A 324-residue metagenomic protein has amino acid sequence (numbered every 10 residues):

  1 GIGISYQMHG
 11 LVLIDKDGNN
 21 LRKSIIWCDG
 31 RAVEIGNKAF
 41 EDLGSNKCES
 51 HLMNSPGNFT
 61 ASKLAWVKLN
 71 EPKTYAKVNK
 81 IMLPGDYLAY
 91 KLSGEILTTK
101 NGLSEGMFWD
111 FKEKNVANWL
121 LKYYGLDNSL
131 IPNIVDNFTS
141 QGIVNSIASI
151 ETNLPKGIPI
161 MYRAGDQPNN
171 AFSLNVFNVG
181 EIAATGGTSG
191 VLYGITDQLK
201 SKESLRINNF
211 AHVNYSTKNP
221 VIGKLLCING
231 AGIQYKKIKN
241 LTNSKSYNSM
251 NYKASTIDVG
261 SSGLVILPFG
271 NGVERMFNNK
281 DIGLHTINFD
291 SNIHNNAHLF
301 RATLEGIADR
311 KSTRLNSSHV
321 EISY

Functional and structural regions predicted by a protein language model:
G1-K23, E34, K38, S50 (+3 more regions): N-terminal glycine/serine-rich phosphate-binding loop of ATP-dependent small-molecule kinases, especially carbohydrate
Q7, Q141, G272: Active-site neighborhoods of enzyme catalytic cores
R22, G102-F108: Glycine-rich phosphate-binding loop of ATP-grasp-fold ATP-dependent ligases
D29: Carbohydrate-associated surface elements
V33, F40-L97, M107-N118, K122-G125 (+3 more regions): Active-site core segments that coordinate phosphate-bearing ligands/cofactors across diverse enzyme families
Y124-N137: A conserved helix-loop-beta module that forms one wall/lid of the active-site cleft in ATP-utilizing catalytic domains
N137-I143: Gly/charged, well-structured mid-domain segments that form the phosphate/adenylate-handling core of ATP-dependent
